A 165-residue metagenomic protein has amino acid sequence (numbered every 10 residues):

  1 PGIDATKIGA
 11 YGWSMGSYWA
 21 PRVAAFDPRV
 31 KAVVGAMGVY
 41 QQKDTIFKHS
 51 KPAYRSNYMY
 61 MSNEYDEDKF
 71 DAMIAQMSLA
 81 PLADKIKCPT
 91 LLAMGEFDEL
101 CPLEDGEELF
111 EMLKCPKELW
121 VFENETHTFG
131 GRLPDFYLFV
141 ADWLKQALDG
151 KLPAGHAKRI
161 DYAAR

Functional and structural regions predicted by a protein language model:
P1-G9, V30: Gly/Ser-rich "nucleophile elbow"/oxyanion-hole loop immediately N-terminal to the catalytic nucleophile in hydrolases
G12-G16, A20: Gly/Ala-rich beta-loop-alpha elbow adjacent to hydrolase catalytic centers
P21-A72: Hydrolase active-site cap/lid region
S78-C88: Conserved serine/cysteine hydrolase catalytic core
I86-K87, L92-M94, D98: Short beta-strand/loop motif that positions the catalytic acidic residue of the alpha/beta-hydrolase fold
C88, P102-E111: Short alpha-helix in the alpha/beta-hydrolase fold that links the catalytic acid
F110-T128: Catalytic histidine neighborhood in serine/cysteine hydrolases with alpha/beta-hydrolase-type architecture
E123, R132-R165: Catalytic active-site module of serine/aspartate enzymes centered on a nucleophile-bearing elbow/loop
